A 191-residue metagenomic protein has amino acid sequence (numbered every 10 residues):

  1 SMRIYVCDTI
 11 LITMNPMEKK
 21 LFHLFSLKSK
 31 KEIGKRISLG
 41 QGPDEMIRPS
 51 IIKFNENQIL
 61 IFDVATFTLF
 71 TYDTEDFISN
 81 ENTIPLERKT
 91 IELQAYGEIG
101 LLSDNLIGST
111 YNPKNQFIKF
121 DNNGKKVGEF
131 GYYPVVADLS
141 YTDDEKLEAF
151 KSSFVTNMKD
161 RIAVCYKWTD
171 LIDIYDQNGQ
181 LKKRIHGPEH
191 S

Functional and structural regions predicted by a protein language model:
S1, Q41-R48, T90-L93, V136-E148 (+1 more regions): Short glycine-/Asp-/Thr-/Trp-enriched loop segments that recur within the blades of beta-propeller repeat domains
S1-L21: Beta-strand-rich domains and repeat architectures in extracellular enzymes and scaffolds, especially beta-propellers
M2-V6, S50-F54, G97-L102, E145-K159: Structural signature of eukaryotic scaffold interfaces centered on beta-propeller domains
T13-M17, I61-T66, G108-N112, V164-K167: Conserved beta-strand positions in repeat-built beta-propeller and related beta-rich domains
L27-S29, D73-F77, D121-K125, D176-Q180: Short loop/turn segments that connect beta-strands within beta-propeller blades
K31-A65, P85-T90: Blade-loop segments of beta-propeller domains
E32-G40, S79-I91, V127-V135, L181-S191: Beta-propeller fold detector
T66-F67, D73-N105, S109: Asp-box/WD-like beta-propeller blade repeats and closely related beta-sheet repeat scaffolds
